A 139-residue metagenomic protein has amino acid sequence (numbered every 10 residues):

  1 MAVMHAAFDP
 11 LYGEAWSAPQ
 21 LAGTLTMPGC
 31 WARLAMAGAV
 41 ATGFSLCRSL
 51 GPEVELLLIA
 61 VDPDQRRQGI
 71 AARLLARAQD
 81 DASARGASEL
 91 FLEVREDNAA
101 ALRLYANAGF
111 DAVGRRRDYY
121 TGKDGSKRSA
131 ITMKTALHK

Functional and structural regions predicted by a protein language model:
M1-Q68, A72-D81, R85, K134-K139: Acetyl-CoA-dependent GNAT
A18, A39, E96-D97, D118-Y120: Conserved beta-strand edge residues that scaffold enzyme active sites
V61, R95-E96: Short amphipathic helical patch at the helix-1/turn junction of helix-turn-helix
A71, L75, N98-A101, D118-D124: Short glycine/proline-centered loop/turn elements that form peptide/ligand docking sites
A82-E93, L104: Conserved GNAT acetyl-CoA-binding A-motif
F91-E93, A106, D111-T132: Conserved catalytic-core motifs of GNAT/GCN5-like acyltransferases
